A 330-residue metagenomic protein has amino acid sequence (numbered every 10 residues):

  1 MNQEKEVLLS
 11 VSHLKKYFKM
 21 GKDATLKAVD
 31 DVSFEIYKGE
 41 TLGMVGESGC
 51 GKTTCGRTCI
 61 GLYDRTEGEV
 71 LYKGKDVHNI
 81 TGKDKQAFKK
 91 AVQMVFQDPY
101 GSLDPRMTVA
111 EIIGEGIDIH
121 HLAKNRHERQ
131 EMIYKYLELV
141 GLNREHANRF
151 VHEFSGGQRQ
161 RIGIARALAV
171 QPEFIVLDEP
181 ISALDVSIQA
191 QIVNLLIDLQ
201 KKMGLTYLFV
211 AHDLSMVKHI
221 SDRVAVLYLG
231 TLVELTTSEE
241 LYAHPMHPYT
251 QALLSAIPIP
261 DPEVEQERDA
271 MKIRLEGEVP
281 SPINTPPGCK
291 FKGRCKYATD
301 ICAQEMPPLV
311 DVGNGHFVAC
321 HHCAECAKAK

Functional and structural regions predicted by a protein language model:
E4-V7, T25, T237-K330: Short catalytic/signature loops enriched in Gly
I60: Helix-to-loop junction immediately C-terminal to a conserved catalytic motif
G68-D76: Conserved ABC transporter NBD signature motif
D76, H127-E145, L254-S255: Conserved ABC ATPase "signature" region
F150-F154, Q158: Conserved ABC ATPase signature
Q171: Conserved catalytic motifs of ABC-family nucleotide-binding domains
V176, P180-L184, I188-Q266: P-loop NTP-binding/switch modules centered on Walker-like glycine-rich loops
